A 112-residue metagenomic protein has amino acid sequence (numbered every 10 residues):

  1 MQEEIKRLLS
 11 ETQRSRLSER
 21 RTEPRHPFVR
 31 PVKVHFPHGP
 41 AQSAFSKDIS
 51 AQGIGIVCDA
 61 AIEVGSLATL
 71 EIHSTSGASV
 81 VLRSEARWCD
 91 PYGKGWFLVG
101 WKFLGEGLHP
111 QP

Functional and structural regions predicted by a protein language model:
M1-I49, G107: N-terminal helix initiation/capping motif
E23, V57-A61: Short, surface-exposed secondary-structure edge patches
F28, Q42, V80-L82, F97: Hydrophobic core residues within well-ordered beta-strands of beta-rich domains
R30-F36, S66-V80: Short conserved beta-strand and strand-loop elements enriched in small hydrophobics with frequent Asp/Gly
F36, D48, S74, A86-W88 (+1 more regions): A residue-level detector for short acidic-glycine micro-motifs
G55-C58, D90-F103: Short, solvent-exposed secondary-structure boundary/capping segments
L82-Y92: Short, compositionally biased
L108-P112: A short macromolecule-binding patch
